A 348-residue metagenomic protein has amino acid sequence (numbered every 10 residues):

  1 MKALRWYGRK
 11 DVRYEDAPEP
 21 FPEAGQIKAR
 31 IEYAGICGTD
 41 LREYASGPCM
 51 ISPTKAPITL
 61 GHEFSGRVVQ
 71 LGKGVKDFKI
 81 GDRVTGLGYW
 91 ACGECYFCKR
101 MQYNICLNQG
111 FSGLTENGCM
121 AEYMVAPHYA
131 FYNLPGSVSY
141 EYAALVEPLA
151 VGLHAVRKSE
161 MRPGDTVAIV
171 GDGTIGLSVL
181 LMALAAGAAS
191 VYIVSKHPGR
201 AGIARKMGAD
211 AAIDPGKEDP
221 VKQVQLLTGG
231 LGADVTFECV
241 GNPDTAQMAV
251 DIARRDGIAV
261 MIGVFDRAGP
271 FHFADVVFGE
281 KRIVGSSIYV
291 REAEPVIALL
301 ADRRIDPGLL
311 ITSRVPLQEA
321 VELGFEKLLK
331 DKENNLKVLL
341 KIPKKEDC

Functional and structural regions predicted by a protein language model:
M1, Q247-D251, V290, E294-C348: C-terminal hydrophobic helical "lid"/dimerization subdomain of Rossmann-like NAD(P)H-dependent oxidoreductases
E19-A34, P48-Y96, P135-S137: Glycine-rich beta-strand-centered segment in the early N-terminal region that forms part of a ligand/cofactor-binding
G81, G164, A209, G232-A233 (+1 more regions): Local beta-strand N-terminus motif with an aromatic residue
C92-V170: NAD(P)H dinucleotide-binding glycine-rich loop of Rossmann-like/cofactor-binding domains, especially the beta1-alpha1
V138-K217, K222: Mid-domain Rossmann-like dinucleotide-binding core that forms the NAD(H)/NADP(H) cofactor-binding site
S159, G202-R282, P343-C348: Glycine-rich cofactor phosphate-binding loops and adjacent beta1-alpha1 units of small-molecule cofactor enzyme domains
S195, G263, S287: Conserved acidic E/D residue at the C-terminus of a beta-strand in Rossmann-like folds
